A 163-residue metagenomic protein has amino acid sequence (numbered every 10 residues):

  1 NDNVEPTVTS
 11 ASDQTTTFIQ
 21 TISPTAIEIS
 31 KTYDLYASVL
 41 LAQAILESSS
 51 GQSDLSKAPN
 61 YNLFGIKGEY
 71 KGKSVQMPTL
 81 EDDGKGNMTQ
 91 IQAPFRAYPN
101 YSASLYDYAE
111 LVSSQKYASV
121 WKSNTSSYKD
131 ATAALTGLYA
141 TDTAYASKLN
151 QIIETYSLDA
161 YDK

Functional and structural regions predicted by a protein language model:
N1-K163: Catalytic cores of secreted/periplasmic lytic hydrolases that degrade extracellular macromolecules
